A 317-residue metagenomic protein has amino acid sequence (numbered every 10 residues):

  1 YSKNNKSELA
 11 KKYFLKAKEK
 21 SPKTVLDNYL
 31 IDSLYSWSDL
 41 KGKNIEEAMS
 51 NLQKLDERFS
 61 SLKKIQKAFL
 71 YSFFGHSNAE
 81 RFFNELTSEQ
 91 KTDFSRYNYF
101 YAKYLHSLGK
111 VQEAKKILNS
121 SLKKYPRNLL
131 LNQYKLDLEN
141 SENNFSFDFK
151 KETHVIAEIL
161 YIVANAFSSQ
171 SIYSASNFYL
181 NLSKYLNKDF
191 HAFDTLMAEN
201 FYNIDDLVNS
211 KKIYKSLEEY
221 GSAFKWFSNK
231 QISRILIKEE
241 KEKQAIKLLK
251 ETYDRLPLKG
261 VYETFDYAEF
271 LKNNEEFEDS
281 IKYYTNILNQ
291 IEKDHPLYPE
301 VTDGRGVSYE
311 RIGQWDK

Functional and structural regions predicted by a protein language model:
Y1-D39, E47: Post-signal peptide N-terminal segment of secreted/secretory-pathway proteins
S7, I45, H76-S77, V111 (+5 more regions): TPR-repeat structural position
K18-E19, T87-S88, K123, Y185 (+3 more regions): Amphipathic alpha-helical segments of tetratricopeptide repeats
P22-L34, D56-Q66, Q90-F100, V111-K116 (+7 more regions): Generic helix N-cap/helix-start motif at coil->alpha-helix transitions
